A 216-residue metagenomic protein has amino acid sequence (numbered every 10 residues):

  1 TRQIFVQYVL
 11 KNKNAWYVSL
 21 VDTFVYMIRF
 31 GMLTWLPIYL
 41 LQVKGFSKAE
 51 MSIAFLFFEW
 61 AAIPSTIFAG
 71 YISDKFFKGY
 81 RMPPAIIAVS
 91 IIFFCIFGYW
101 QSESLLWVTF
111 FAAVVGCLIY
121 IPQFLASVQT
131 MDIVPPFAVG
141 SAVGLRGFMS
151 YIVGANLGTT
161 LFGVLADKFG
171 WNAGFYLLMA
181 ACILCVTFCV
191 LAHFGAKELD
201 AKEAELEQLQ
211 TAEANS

Functional and structural regions predicted by a protein language model:
T1-S19, L209-T211, S216: Juxtamembrane intracellular "pre-TM" segments in multi-pass secondary transporters
N12-I67, Q123, S127, A155-T159: Extracytoplasmic gate region of multi-pass secondary transporters
T66-K78, A166-D167: Helix-to-loop junctions at the C-terminal end of transmembrane segments in multipass secondary transporters
K75-V89: Cytoplasmic membrane-interface "Motif A"-like loop-to-helix N-cap segments of 12-TM Major Facilitator Superfamily
S90-E103: C-terminal ends and interior cores of transmembrane alpha-helices in multi-pass membrane transporters/permeases
I121-P135: Intracellular juxtamembrane helix-capping segments at the cytosolic ends of symmetry-related transmembrane helices
P136-K168: A late C-terminal transmembrane helix in Major Facilitator Superfamily
F162-C182: A membrane-interface helix-boundary motif in multi-pass transporters
